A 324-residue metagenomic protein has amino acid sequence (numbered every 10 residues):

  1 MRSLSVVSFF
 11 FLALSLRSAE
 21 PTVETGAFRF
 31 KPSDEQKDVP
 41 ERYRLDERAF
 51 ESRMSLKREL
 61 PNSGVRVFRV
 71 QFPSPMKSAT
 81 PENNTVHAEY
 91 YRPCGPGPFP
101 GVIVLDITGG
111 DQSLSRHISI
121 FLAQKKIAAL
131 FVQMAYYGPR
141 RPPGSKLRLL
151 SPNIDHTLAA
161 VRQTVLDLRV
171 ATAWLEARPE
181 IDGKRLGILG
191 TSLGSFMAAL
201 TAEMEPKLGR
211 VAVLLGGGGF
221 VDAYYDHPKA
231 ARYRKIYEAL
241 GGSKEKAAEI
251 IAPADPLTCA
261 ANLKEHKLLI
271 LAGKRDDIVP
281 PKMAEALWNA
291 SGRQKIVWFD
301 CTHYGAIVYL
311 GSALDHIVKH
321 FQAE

Functional and structural regions predicted by a protein language model:
L12-M76, T80: N-terminal targeting or regulatory segments adjacent to alpha/beta-hydrolase or S9 domains
V104-V165, D226-A230: Cap/lid segment of the alpha/beta-hydrolase catalytic domain
R148-T191: Gly/Ser-rich "nucleophile elbow"/oxyanion-hole loop immediately N-terminal to the catalytic nucleophile in hydrolases
A199-K244, W298, V308: Hydrolase active-site cap/lid region
L263-K264, L269-A272, D276: Short beta-strand/loop motif that positions the catalytic acidic residue of the alpha/beta-hydrolase fold
H266, P280-N289: Short alpha-helix in the alpha/beta-hydrolase fold that links the catalytic acid
K274-V279, H303: Acidic catalytic loop of the alpha/beta-hydrolase fold
C301-L314: Catalytic histidine-centered segment of alpha/beta-hydrolase-like enzymes
